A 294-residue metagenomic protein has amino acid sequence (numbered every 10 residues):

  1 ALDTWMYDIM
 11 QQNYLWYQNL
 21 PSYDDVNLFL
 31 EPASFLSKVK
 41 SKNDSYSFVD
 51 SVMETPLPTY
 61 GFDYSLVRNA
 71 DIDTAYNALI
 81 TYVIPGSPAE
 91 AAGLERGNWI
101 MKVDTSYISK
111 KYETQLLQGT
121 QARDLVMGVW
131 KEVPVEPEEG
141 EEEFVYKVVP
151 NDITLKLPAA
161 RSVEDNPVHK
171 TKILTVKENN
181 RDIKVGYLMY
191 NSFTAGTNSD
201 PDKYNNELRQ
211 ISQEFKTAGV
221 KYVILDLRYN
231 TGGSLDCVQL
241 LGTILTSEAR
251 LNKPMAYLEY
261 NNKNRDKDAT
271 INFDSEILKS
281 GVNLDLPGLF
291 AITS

Functional and structural regions predicted by a protein language model:
A1-V223, C237, S247-R250: Flexible, low-complexity junctional segments that flank or bridge functional domains
P134-E139, D226, E259-R265: Low-complexity, flexible helical/coil segments
F193, N230-G233: Glycine-/small-residue-rich active-site loops that bind phosphorylated ligands and cofactors
Y222-T231: Short, glycine-/small-residue-enriched flexible loop/hinge segments at domain edges that mediate gating
L227, I292-S294: Short His-Asn-centered micro-motif
G232-I292: Gly/Ser/Thr-rich loop/hinge elements
